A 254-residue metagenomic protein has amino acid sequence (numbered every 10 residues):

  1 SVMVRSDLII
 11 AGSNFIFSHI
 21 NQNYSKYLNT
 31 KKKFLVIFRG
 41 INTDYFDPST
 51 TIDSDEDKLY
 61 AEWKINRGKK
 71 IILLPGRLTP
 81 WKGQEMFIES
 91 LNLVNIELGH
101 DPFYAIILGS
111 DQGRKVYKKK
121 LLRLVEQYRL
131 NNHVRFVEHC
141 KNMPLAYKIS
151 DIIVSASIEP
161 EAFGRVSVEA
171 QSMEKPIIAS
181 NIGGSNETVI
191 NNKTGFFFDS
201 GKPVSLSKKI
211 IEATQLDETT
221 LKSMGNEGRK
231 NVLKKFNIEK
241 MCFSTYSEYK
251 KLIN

Functional and structural regions predicted by a protein language model:
S6-V36, I41-Y45: A short, active-site helix/loop in glycosyltransferases that binds the activated sugar's phosphate group
S25, D47-I65, L121-L122, T219: A short helix/loop element that forms part of the nucleotide-sugar donor recognition site in Leloir-type
I41, P75, Y104-K119: Glycosyltransferase donor-sugar binding loop
A61, S205, E212, T219-K235 (+1 more regions): A short, well-ordered alpha-helix in the C-terminal region of glycosyltransferases
N66-K82, I88-L91, I106: Conserved donor-binding/catalytic core segment of Leloir-type glycosyltransferases
G113-K118, N131-C140, A146, F196-F197: Active-site donor-binding acidic/aromatic loop of nucleotide-activated sugar and phosphosugar transferases involved
P176-A179, V189: Short hydrophobic beta-strand element within catalytic cores of glycosyltransferases and related nucleotide-activated
N191-N192, F196-P203, E212-E218: Conserved acidic donor-binding segment of nucleotide-sugar-dependent glycosyltransferases
